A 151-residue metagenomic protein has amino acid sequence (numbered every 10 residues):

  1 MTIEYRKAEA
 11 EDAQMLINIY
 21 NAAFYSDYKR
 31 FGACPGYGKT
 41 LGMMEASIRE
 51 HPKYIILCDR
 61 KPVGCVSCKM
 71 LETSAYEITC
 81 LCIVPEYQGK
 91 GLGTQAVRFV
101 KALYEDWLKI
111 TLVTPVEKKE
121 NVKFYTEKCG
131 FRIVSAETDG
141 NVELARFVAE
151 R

Functional and structural regions predicted by a protein language model:
E4-N18: A short beta-loop-alpha structural element at the N-terminal edge of CoA-dependent acyl/N-acetyltransferase catalytic
I17, N21-M44: Conserved GNAT-fold acetyl-CoA-binding loop/helix
M43-I55, E77: A short helix-loop-beta-strand connector motif used in the catalytic cores of GNAT acetyltransferases and, in some
I55, K61-M70, E77-C82: Conserved beta-strand in the GNAT
L81-Q88, T114-V116: A short, internal acetyl-CoA/4′-phosphopantetheine-binding micro-motif in the GNAT/acyltransferase core
I83, G89-A102, E127: Conserved acetyl-CoA-binding loop-helix of GNAT-fold acetyltransferases
V97, Y104-V116: Conserved GNAT acetyl-CoA-binding A-motif
T111-V122, T138-V142: Conserved beta-strand-loop-alpha-helix junction that forms the acyl-donor binding cleft
